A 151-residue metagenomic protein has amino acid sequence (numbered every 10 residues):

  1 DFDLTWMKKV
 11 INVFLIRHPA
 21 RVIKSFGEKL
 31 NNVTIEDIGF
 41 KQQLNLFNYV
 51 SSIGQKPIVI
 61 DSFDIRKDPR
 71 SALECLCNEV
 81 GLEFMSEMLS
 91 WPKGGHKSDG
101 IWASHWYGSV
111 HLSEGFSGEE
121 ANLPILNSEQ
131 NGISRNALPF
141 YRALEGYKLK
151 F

Functional and structural regions predicted by a protein language model:
D1-E87, I101-L112: PAPS-dependent sulfotransferase catalytic domain
E83-F151: PAPS-dependent sulfotransferases, especially Golgi type II membrane carbohydrate sulfotransferases
